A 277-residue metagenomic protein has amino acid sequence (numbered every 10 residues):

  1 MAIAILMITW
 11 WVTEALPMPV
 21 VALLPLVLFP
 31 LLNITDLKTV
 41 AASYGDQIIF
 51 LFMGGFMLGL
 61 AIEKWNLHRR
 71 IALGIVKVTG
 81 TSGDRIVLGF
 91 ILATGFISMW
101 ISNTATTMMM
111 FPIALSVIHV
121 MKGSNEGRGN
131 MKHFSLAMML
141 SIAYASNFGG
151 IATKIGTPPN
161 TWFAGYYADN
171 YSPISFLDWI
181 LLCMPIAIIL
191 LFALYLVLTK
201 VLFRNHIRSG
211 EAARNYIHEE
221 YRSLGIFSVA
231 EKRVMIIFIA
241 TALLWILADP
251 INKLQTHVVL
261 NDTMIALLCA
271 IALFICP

Functional and structural regions predicted by a protein language model:
M1-L51, N170-Y171, D178-P277: Hydrophobic transmembrane alpha-helices of multi-pass small-molecule transporters
T9-L16, A93-N103, A143-K154, I275: Transmembrane alpha-helix interface/packing and boundary motifs in multi-pass membrane proteins, characterized by
P19-G129: Membrane-embedded alpha-helical segments and adjacent helix-loop junctions characteristic of multi-pass solute
V76-T81, M131, I217-I226: Membrane-interface segments at loop-to-transmembrane junctions
V87-L92, S135-L140, L268: Transmembrane alpha-helical segments of multi-pass small-molecule transport proteins
K122-R204, R208, R222: Membrane-core helix-loop-helix motifs of multi-pass transport proteins
